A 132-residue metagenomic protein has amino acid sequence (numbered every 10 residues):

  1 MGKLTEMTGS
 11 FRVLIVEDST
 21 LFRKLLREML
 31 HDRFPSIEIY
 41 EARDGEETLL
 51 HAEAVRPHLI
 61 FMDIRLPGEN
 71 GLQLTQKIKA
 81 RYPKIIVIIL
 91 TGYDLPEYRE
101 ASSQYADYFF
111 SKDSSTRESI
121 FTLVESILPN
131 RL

Functional and structural regions predicted by a protein language model:
M1-L14, E118-L132: Non-catalytic signal-transmission and effector/linker regions of two-component phosphorelay proteins
E17: Conserved acidic carboxylate
T20-Y40: Two-component/phosphorelay signaling modules centered on CheY-like receiver
E41-L59: Acidic, metal-coordinating helix/loop segments flanking the phosphotransfer/catalytic sites of two-component signaling
D44, N70-Q73: Acidic catalytic/metal-coordinating carboxylates
L50, L72-Y82: Short amphipathic alpha-helix used as the core "switch/output" element in two-component signaling
D63, T91: Active-site residues of response regulator receiver
P67, L95: The feature encodes the CheY-like receiver
